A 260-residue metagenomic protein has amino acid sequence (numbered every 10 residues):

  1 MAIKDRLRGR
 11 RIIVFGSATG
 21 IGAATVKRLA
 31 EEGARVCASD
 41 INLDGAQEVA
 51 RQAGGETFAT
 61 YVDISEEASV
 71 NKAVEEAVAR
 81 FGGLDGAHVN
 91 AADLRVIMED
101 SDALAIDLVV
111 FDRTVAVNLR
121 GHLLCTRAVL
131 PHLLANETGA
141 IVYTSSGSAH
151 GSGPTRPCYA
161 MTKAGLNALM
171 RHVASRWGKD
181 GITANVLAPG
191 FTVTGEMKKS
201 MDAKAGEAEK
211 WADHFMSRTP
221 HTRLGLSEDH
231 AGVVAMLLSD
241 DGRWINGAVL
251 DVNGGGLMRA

Functional and structural regions predicted by a protein language model:
M1-K4, M98-D100, A235, N246-A260: Short C-terminal tail/terminal secondary-structure segment of NAD(P)H-dependent dehydrogenase/reductase domains
M98-V115, W211, F215: Substrate-binding pocket helix/loop in short-chain dehydrogenase/reductase
T126, T162-G165, M170: Active-site helix of classical SDR
P131, S175-K179, R243: Alpha-helical segment proximal to the catalytic Tyr-Lys
T138, G178, T183, I245-G247: Short, small/polar-rich loop/turn modules that mediate ligand/substrate recognition or access, typified
S146: Residue(s) in the substrate-gating loop at a strand-loop-helix junction that position the organic substrate next
T219-H230: A conserved structural motif in NAD(P)-dependent oxidoreductases
